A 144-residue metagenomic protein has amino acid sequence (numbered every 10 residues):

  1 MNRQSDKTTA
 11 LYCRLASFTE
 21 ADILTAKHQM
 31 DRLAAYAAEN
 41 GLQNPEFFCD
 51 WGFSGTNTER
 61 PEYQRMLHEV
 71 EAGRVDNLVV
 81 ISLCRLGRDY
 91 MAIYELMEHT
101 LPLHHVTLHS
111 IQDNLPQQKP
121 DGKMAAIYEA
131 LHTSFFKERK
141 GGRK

Functional and structural regions predicted by a protein language model:
M1-K144: Short, structured surface patches at the beginning of a domain
